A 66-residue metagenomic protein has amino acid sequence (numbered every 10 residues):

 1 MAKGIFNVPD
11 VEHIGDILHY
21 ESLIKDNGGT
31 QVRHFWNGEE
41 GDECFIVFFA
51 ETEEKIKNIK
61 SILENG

Functional and structural regions predicted by a protein language model:
M1-V11: Short glycine-/aliphatic-rich beta-strand segments at the starts of folded cytosolic domains
I5, E53-K55: Compositionally biased non-globular segments, especially hydrophobic aliphatic-rich helices of signal peptides
N7, N37-G38, I59: General helical structural elements
E12, Q31, L63: Residue-level signal for functionally critical sites in structured catalytic/ligand-binding pockets
D16-I17, E21-E53: Acidic, low-complexity, intrinsically disordered interaction modules
Y20-I24, I56-G66: Short amphipathic alpha-helices in soluble, non-transmembrane regions that often serve as interface/regulatory elements
